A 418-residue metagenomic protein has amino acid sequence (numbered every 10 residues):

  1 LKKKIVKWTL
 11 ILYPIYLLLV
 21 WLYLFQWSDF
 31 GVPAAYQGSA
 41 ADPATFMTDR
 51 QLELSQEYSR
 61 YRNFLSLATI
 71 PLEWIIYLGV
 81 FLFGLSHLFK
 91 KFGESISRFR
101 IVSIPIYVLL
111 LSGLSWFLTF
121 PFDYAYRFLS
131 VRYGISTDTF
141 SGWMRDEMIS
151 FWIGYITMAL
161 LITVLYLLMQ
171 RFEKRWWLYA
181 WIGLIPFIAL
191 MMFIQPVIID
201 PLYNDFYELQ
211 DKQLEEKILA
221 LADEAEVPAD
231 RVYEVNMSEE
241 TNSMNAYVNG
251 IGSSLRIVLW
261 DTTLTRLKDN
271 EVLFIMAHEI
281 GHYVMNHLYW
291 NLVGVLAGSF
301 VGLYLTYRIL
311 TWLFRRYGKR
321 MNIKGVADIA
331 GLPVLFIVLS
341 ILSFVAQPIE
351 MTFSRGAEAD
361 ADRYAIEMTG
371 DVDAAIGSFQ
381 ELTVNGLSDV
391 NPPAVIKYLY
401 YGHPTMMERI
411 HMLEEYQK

Functional and structural regions predicted by a protein language model:
L1-K3: Short, Lys/Arg-rich, polar N-terminal cytosolic tail immediately upstream of the first transmembrane signal-anchor
V6, Y13, L17-F81, F89-S97 (+2 more regions): Polar-ligand-bearing catalytic/cofactor-coordination segments of membrane-embedded or membrane-tethered inner-membrane
R308, K319-S343, Q347: Loop-to-helix entry and N-terminal half of a specific, functionally important transmembrane alpha helix in multi-pass
